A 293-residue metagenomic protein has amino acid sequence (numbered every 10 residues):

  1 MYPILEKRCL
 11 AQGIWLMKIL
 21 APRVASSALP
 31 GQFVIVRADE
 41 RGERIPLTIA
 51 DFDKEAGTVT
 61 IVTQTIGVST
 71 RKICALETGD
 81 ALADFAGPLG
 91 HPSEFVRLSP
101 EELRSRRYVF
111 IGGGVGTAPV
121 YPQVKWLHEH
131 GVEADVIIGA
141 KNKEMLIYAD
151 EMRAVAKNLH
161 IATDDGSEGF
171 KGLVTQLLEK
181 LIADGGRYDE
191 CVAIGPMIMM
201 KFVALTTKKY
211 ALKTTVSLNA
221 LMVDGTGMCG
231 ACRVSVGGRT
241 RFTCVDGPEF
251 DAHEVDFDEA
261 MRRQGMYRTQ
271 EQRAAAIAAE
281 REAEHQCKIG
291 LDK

Functional and structural regions predicted by a protein language model:
M1-D80: Ferredoxin-reductase
V36, D84-F85, V234: A generic structural signal for residues embedded in beta-strands
D39, G87-P88, G237: Short, surface-exposed secondary-structure boundary micro-motifs
G42-D51, L89-P100, C244: Short, Lys/Arg- and Gly-enriched loop/turn segments at beta-strand edges
R71-V223: FNR/FR-type flavoprotein reductase catalytic core
P119, M197-I198, N219-E249, E284-L291: Local cysteine-cluster metal-coordination motifs and their immediate loop/turn environment, predominantly Fe-S cluster
F242-D246, F250-K293: Short Fe-S-cluster ligation motifs
